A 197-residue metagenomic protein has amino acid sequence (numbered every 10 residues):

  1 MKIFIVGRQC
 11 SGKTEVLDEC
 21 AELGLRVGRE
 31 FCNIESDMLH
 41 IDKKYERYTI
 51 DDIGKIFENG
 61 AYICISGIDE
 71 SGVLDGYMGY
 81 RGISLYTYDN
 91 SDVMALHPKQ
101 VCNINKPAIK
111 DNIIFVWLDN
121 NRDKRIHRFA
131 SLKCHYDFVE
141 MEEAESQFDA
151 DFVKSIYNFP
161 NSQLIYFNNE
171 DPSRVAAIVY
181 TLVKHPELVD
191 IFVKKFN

Functional and structural regions predicted by a protein language model:
I5: Hydrophobic anchor at the beta1->P-loop junction of P-loop NTPases
R8: P-loop (Walker A) phosphate-binding loop of NTP-binding proteins
S11: ATP-binding Walker
T14: Walker A/P-loop
E22-R29: Post-Walker A helix-loop "phosphate-sensing" segment adjacent to the P-loop in P-loop NTPases
E30-D92, L96: ATP-dependent small-molecule kinase phosphotransfer cores that center on conserved nucleotide phosphate-binding segments
V93-P98, I109-A130: Conserved phosphate-donor/acceptor-positioning beta-strand/loop module used by diverse small-molecule
A130-K184, I191-N197: Small-molecule kinase domains that catalyze NTP-dependent phosphoryl transfer to phosphate-bearing small molecules
